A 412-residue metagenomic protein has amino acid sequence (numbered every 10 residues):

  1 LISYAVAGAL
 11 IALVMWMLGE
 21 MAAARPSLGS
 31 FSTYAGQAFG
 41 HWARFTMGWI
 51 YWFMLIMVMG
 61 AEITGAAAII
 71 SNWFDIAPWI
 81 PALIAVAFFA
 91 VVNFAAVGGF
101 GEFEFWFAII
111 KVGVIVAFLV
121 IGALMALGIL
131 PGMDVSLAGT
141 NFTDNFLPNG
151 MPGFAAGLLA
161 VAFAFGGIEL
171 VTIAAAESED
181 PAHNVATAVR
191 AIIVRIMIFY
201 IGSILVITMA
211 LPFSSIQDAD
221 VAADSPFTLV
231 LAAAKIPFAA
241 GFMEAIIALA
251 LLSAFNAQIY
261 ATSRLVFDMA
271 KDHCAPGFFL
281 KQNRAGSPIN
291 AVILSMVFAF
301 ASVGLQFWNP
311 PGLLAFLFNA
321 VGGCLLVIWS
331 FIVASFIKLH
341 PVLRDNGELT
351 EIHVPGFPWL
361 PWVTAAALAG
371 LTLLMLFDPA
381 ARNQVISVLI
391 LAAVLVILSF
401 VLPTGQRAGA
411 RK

Functional and structural regions predicted by a protein language model:
L1-P81, R195, I201-G202, Q384-L395: Extracellular loop-to-transmembrane helix junctions
S27, I50-G65, F165-S178, P237-G277 (+3 more regions): Membrane-helix boundary/coupling elements in multi-pass transport proteins
T33-G36, G40, N72, A188-N256 (+1 more regions): TM-loop-TM module centered on a large, flexible mid-protein loop between adjacent transmembrane helices in multi-pass
E62-A66, V92-G98, A275, F298-A320 (+1 more regions): Transmembrane helix-loop junctions in multi-pass membrane proteins
A67, W79-L137, G166, V189-I193 (+4 more regions): Membrane-interface loop-to-helix entry segments
V92, V114-A117, V266, F318-E348 (+2 more regions): Hydrophobic alpha-helical segments of multi-pass membrane transport proteins
W106, F278-I289, W329-P379: C-terminal membrane-solvent junction of multi-pass transporters and transport-like membrane proteins
I109-E244: Helix-loop-helix junctions that connect adjacent transmembrane segments in multi-pass membrane transporters
